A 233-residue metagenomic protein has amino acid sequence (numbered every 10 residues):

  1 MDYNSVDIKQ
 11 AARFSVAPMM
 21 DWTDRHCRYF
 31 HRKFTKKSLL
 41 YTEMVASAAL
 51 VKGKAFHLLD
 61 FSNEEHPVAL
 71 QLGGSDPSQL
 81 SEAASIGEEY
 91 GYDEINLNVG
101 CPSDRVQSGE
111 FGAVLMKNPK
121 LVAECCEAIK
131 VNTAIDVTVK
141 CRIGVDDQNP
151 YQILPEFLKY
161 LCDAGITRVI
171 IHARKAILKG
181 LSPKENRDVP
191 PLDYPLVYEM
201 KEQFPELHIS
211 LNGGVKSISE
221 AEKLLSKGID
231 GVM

Functional and structural regions predicted by a protein language model:
M1-M233: Flavin-dependent oxidoreductase catalytic cores
